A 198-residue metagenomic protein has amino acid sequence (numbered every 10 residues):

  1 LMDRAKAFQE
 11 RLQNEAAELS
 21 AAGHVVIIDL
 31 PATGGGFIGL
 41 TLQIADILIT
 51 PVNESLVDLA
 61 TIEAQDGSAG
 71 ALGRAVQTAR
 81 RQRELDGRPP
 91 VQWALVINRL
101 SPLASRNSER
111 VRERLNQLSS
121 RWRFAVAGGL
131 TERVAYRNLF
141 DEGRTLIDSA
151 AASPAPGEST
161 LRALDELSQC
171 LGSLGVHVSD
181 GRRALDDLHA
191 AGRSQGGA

Functional and structural regions predicted by a protein language model:
L1-V25, A32: P-loop/Walker-type NTP enzyme "switch/lid" segment
M2-D3, A69-D86, L146-E158: Charged, glycine/proline-rich intrinsically disordered loops and linkers
A5-F8, D58-I62, A163-L167, L171: Phosphate/oxyanion-binding active-site loops and adjacent basic polyanion-contact surfaces
F8, L12, A75-V76, Y136 (+1 more regions): Generic structural signal of hydrophobic/aromatic residues within well-ordered alpha-helices of folded domains
V25-V26, R123: A generic structural motif
P31-G128: Conserved catalytic-core segment of NTP-binding enzymes
Q92-A198: C-terminal lobe/tail of nucleotide-utilizing enzymes
